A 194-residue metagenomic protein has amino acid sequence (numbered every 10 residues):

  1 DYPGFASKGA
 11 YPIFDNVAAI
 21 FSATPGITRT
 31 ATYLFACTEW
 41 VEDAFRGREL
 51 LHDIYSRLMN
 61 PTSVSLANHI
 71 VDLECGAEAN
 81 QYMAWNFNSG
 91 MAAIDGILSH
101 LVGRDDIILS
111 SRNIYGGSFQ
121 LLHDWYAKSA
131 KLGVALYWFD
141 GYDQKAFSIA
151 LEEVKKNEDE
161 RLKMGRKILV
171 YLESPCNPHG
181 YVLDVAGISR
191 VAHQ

Functional and structural regions predicted by a protein language model:
D1-T28: Short conserved active-site loop signatures built around small residues
V17-S22, A77-A79, H100-L101, A130 (+1 more regions): Solvent-exposed alpha-helices and their adjacent loops that cap or buttress functional pockets in soluble metabolic
G26-I27, T32-A92, G96-H100, G117-Y126 (+2 more regions): Conserved N-terminal alpha-helix of the aminotransferase class I/II PLP-enzyme fold
V102-S174, D184-V191: PLP-dependent aminotransferase-like
Y181: Basic, Gly/Ser/Thr-rich N-terminal segments that form RNA-phosphate-binding interfaces in CRISPR RAMP
Q194: ADP-ribose/adenylate-binding Rossmann-like module
